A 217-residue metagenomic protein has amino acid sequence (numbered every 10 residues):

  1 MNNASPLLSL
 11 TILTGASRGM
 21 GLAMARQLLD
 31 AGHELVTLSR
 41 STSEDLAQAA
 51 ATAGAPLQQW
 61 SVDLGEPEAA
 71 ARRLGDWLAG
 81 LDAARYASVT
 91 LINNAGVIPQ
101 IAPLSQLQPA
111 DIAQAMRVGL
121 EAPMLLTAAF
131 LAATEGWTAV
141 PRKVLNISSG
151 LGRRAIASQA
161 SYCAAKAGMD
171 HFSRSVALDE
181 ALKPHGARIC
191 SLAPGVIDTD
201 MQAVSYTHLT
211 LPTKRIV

Functional and structural regions predicted by a protein language model:
S17-R18: Conserved glycine-rich cofactor-binding loop
A31-L46: Conserved glycine-rich Rossmann-like NAD(P)H-binding loop of the short-chain dehydrogenase/reductase
A53-E68: Rossmann-fold cofactor-recognition segment
A87, V97-A113, A132, G136 (+1 more regions): Conserved mid-core segment of classical short-chain dehydrogenase/reductases
S105-M124, M169: Catalytic Tyr-X3-Lys loop
T127, A165: Active-site helix of classical SDR
S149: Residue(s) in the substrate-gating loop at a strand-loop-helix junction that position the organic substrate next
T207-T213: Conserved small/polar residues in nucleotide/adenosyl-binding loops
